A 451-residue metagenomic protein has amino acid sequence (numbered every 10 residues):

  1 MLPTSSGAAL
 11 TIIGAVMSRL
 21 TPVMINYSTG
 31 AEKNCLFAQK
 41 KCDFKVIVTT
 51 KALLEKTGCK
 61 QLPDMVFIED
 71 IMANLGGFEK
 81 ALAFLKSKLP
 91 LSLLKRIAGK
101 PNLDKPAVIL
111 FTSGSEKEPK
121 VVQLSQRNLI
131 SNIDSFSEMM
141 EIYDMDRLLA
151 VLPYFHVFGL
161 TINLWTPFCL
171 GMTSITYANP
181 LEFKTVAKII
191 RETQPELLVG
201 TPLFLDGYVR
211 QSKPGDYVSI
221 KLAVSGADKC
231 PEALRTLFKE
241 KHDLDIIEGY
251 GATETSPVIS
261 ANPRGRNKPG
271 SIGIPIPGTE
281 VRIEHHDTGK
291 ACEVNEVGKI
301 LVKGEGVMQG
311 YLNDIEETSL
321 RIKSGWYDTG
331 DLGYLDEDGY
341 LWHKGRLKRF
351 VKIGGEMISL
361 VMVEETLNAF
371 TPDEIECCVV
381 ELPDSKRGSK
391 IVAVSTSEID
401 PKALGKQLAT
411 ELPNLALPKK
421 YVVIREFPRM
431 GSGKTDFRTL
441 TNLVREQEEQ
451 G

Functional and structural regions predicted by a protein language model:
M1-T29, V151-P153, M357: Conserved AMP-binding/adenylate-forming
I47, G304, Q309-G310, L320 (+2 more regions): AMP-binding/adenylate-forming catalytic core of the ANL superfamily
V66-F111, K117-E118, E141-R147: Conserved pre-ATP/AMP-binding loop-to-beta segment of ANL
I130-R147, F155-L197, Q211, E280: Conserved AMP-binding/adenylation subdomain of ANL enzymes
P195-V199, V209-K268, E280: Gly/Ser/Thr-rich phosphate-binding loop
I274-G278, K290-L320, E356-I358: Conserved ATP/PPi-binding loop(s) of AMP-dependent carboxylate-activating enzymes
R282-L301, L320, E337-D338, P401 (+1 more regions): Conserved beta-loop-beta connector loops within the AMP-binding
L412-T435: AMP-binding/adenylate-forming catalytic domain of the ANL superfamily
